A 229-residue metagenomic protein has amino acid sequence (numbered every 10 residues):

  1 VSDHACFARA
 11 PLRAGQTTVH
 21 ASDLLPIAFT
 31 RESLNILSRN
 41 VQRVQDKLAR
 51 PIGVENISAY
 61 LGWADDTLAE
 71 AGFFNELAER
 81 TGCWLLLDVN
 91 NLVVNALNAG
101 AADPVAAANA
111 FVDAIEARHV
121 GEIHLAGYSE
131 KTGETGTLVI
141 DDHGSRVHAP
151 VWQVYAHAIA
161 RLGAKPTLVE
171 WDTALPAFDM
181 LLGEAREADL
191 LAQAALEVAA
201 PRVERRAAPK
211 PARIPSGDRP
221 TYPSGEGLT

Functional and structural regions predicted by a protein language model:
V1, I52, D88, I123 (+1 more regions): Conserved, mostly hydrophobic/aromatic
S2-L85: Active-site acidic/histidine proton-transfer and metal-coordination neighborhood in alpha/beta enzyme cores
A5-R9, S58-Y60, N91-V93, G127-K131 (+1 more regions): Active-site-proximal loop/turn and secondary-structure-junction residues that shape catalytic pockets, frequently
L25-I36, G62-F73, A102-A107, V139-P150 (+2 more regions): Alpha-helix N-cap and loop-to-helix initiation/capping positions
R31-L34, N95-L162: Gly/Pro-rich active-site loop or hairpin
W84-L86, N90-N95: Short acidic, Gly/Ser-rich segments with clustered Asp/Glu that frequently serve as metal-coordination loops in enzyme
P166-D172: Conserved active-site loop/cleft motifs that coordinate metal ions or position small ligands
F178-R205: C-terminal helical cap(s) of enzyme catalytic domains, especially alpha/beta-barrels
